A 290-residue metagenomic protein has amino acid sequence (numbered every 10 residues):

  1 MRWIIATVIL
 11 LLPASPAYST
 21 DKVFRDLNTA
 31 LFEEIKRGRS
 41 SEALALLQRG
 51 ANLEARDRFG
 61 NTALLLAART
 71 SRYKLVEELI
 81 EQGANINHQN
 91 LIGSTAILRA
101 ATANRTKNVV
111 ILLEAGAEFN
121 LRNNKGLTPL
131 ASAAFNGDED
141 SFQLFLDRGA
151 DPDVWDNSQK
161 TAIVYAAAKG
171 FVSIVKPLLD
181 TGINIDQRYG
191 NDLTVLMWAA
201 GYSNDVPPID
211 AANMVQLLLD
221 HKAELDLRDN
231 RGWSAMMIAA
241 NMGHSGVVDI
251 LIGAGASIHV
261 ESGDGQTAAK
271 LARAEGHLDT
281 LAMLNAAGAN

Functional and structural regions predicted by a protein language model:
A17-R49, R58-N61, E81, N290: Intrinsically disordered, low-complexity regulatory segments in ankyrin-centric signaling systems
E33-G38, L66-R72, R99-R105, S132-D138 (+4 more regions): Ankyrin repeat A-helix N-terminal signature
E42, K74-L75, K107-N108, D140-S141 (+4 more regions): Conserved ankyrin/ankyrin-like repeat signature
L44-N52, E77-N85, V110-E118, Q143-D151 (+4 more regions): Ankyrin repeat domain, specifically the short helix-to-loop turn at the C-terminus of the second helix of each repeat
F135-N136, S141-F142, R148-K169, I174 (+1 more regions): Solenoidal tandem-repeat scaffolds enriched in leucines and small polar residues
I258-N290: Leucine-rich solenoid repeat scaffolds
